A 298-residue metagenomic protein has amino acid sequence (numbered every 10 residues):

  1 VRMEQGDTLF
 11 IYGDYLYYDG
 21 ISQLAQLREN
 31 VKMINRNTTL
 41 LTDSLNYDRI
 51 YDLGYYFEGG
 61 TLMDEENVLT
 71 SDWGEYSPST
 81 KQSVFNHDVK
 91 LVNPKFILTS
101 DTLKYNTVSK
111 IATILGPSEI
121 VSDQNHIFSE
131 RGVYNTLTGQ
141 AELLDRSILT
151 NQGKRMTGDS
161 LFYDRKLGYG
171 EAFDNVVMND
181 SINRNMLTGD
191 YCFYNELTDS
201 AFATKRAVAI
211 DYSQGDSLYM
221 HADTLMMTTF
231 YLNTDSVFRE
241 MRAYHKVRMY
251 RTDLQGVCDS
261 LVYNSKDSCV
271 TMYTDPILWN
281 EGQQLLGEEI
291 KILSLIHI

Functional and structural regions predicted by a protein language model:
V1-Q5, L9-F10, Y17, I21-A25 (+2 more regions): Polar, glycosylation-prone regions of secreted, cell-surface, and some intracellular proteins
Q5, G20, E29, N35 (+29 more regions): Residues on the solvent-exposed faces and adjacent turns of beta-rich solenoids used to engage binding targets
T8-D14, R36-S44, E66-D72, P94-T102 (+6 more regions): Amphipathic hydrophobic-ligand
Q152, T198-A201, D216-S217, Y231-T234 (+5 more regions): Long, low-hydrophobicity, solvent-exposed regions enriched in small/turn-prone and acidic residues
K166-Y169, T234-D235, D253-V257, N264-K266: Beta-propeller domains
I182, V208-A209, Q214-H221, L225 (+4 more regions): Acidic/polar low-complexity surface segments
I296-I298: Conserved small/polar residues in nucleotide/adenosyl-binding loops
